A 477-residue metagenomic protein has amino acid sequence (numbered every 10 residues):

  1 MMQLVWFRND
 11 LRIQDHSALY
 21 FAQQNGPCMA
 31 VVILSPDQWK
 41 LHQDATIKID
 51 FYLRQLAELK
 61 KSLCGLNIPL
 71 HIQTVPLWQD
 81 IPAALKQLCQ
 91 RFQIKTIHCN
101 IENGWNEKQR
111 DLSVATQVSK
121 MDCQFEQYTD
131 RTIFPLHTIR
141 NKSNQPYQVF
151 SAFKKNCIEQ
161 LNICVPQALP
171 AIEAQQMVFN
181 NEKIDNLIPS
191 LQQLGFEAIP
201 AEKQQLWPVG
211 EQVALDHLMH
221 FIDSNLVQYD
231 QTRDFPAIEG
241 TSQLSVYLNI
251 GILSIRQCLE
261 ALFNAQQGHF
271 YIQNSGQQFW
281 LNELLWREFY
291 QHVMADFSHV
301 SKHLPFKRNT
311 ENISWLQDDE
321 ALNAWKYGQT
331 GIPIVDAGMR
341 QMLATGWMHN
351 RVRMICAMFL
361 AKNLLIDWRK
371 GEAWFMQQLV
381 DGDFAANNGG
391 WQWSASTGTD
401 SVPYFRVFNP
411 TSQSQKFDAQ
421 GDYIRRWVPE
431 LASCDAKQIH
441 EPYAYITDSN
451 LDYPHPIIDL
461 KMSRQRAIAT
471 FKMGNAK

Functional and structural regions predicted by a protein language model:
M1-V165, A469-G474: Trp/Phe/Arg-rich N-terminal binding region typifying the photolyase-homology
Y20, Q87, D336, M354 (+1 more regions): A broad detector of short, well-ordered amphipathic alpha-helices that serve as recognition/interaction surfaces
Q43, H98, E202, L322 (+1 more regions): Short coil/turn segments at secondary-structure junctions
P146-K307, F417-D418, D422-K477: Glycine/tryptophan-enriched, flexible segments
E239, Q243-V428: Active-site-proximal binding-pocket segments
